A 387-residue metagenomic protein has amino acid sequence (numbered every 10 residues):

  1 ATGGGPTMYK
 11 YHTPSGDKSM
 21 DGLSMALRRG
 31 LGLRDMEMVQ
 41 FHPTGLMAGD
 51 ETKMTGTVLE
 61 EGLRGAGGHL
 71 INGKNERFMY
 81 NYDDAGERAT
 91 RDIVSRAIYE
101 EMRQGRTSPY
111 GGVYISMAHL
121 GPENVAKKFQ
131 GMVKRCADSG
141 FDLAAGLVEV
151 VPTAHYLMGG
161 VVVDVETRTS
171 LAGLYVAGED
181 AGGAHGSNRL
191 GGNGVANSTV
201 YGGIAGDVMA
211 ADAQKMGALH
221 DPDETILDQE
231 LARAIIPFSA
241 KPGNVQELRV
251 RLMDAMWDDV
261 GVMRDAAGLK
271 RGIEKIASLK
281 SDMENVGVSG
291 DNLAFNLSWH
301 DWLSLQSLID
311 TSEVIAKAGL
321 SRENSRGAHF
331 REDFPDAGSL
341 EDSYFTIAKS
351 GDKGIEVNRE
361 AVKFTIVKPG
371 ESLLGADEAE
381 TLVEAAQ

Functional and structural regions predicted by a protein language model:
T2-P6, D180-A181: Glycine-/small-residue-rich beta->alpha transition segments that form the dinucleotide
P6-D17, M54-V58, A89, E123 (+2 more regions): Alpha-helix capping and helix-loop boundary segments enriched in small/acidic/polar residues
P6-T7, Q40, T169: Glycine-rich nucleotide phosphate-binding loop and flanking beta-alpha elements of Rossmann-like dinucleotide-binding
G16-G30, V195-V200: Gly/Ser/Thr-rich active-site loops/lids in small-molecule metabolic enzymes that frequently grip phosphoryl groups
M25, L31-D142, G146, V208-K215 (+2 more regions): An anion/pyrophosphate-binding glycine-rich loop and adjacent beta-alpha core in soluble alpha-beta enzymes
M36-H42, V148-E149, L219-D228: Beta-strand segments within the central parallel beta-sheet cores of soluble alpha/beta enzyme folds
R64, I71-Y80, A85-E87, I98 (+3 more regions): Glycine- and aromatic-enriched mobile tails/lids
Q130-L174: FAD/FMN-dependent oxidoreductases across multiple families
